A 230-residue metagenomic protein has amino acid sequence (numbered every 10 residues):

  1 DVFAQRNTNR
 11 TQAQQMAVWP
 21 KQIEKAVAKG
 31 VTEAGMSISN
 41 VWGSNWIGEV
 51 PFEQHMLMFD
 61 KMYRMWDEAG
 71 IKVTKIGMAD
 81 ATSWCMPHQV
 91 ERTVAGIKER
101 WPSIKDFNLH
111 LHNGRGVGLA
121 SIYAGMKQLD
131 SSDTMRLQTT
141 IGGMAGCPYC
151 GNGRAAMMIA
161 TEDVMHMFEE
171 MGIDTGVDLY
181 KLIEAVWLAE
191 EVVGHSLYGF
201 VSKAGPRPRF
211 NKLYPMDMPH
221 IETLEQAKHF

Functional and structural regions predicted by a protein language model:
D1-F230: Catalytic cores and adjacent flexible loops of soluble metabolic enzymes that perform enolate/carbanion chemistry on
